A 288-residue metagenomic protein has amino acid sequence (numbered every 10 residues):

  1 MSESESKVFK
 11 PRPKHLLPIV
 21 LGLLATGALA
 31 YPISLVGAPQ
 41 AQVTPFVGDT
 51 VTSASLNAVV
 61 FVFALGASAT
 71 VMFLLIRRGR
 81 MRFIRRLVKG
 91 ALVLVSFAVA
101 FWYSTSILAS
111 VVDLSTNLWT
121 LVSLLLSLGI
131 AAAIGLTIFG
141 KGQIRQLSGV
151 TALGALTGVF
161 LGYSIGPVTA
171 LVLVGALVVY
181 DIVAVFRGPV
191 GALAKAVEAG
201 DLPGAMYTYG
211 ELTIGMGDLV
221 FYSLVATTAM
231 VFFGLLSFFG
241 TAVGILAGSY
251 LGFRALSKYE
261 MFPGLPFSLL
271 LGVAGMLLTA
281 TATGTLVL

Functional and structural regions predicted by a protein language model:
M1-L288: A membrane-topology feature that recognizes alpha-helical transmembrane segments and their immediate juxtamembrane
